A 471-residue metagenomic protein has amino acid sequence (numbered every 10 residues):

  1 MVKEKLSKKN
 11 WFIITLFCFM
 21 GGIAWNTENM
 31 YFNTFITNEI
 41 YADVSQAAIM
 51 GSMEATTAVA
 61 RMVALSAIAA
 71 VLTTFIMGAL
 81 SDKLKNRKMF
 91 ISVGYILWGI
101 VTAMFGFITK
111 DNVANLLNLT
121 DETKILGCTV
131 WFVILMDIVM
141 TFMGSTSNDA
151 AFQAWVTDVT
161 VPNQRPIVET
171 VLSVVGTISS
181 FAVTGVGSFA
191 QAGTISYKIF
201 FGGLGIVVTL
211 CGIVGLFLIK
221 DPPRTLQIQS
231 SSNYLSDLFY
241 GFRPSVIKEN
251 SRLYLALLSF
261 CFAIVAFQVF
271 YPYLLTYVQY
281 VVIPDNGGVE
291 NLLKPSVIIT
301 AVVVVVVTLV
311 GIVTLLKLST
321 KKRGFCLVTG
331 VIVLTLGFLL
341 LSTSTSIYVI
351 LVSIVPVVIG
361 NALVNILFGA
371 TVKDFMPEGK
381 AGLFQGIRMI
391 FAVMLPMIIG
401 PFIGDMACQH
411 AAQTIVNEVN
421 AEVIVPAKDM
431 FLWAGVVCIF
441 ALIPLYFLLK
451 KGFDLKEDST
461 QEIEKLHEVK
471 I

Functional and structural regions predicted by a protein language model:
M1-K8, P223-L257, E462-I471: Juxtamembrane intracellular "pre-TM" segments in multi-pass secondary transporters
V2-A67, R252-S259, A263-P284: Helix-loop boundary and gating motifs at the non-cytosolic
T56-A79, I299-I312: Central cavity-lining transmembrane alpha-helices of secondary-active solute carriers, predominantly the Major
V71, P166-S188, M389-P401: Glycine-rich segments within core transmembrane alpha-helices of 12-TM secondary carriers
K83-I96, L318-V331: Cytoplasmic membrane-interface "Motif A"-like loop-to-helix N-cap segments of 12-TM Major Facilitator Superfamily
R87, F189-I206, M406-I439: A membrane-interface helix-boundary motif in multi-pass transporters
Y95-L126, I332-T345: C-terminal ends and interior cores of transmembrane alpha-helices in multi-pass membrane transporters/permeases
G324-L367: C-terminal transmembrane helical hairpin of 12-TM major facilitator-type secondary transporters
